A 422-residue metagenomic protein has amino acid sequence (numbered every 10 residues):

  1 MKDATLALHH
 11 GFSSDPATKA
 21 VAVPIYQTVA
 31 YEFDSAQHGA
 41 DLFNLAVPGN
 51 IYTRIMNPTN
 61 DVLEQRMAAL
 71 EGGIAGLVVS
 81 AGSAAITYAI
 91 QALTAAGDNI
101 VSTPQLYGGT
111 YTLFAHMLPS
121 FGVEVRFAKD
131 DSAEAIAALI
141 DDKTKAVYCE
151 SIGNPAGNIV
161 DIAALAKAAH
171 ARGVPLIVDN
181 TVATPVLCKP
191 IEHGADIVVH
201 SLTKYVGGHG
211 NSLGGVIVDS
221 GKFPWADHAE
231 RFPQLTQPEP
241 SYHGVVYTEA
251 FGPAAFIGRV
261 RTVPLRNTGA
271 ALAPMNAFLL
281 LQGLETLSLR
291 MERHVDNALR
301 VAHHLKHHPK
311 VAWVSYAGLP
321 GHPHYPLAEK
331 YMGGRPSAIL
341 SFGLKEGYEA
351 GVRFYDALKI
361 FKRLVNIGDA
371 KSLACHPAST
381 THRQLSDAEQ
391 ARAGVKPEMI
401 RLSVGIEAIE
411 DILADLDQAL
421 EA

Functional and structural regions predicted by a protein language model:
M1, I74, A115, E124 (+5 more regions): PLP-dependent enzyme catalytic core of the Aspartate aminotransferase-like
M1-Y26, I217: Short conserved active-site loop signatures built around small residues
H9, S13-P16, A75-H308: Conserved PLP-enzyme active-site core in the AAT-like
A30, S35-T87, G109-M117: Conserved N-terminal alpha-helix of the aminotransferase class I/II PLP-enzyme fold
V147, G215-I217, V314, L340 (+1 more regions): Well-ordered beta-strand positions enriched in small/hydrophobic/aromatic, beta-favoring residues
I152, T181-A183, L319, K345 (+1 more regions): Active-site beta-loop-alpha junctions enriched in small/polar residues
T268-A271, M275-A277, Q282, T286 (+4 more regions): Conserved small-domain helix->loop->beta segment predominantly found in fold-type I
